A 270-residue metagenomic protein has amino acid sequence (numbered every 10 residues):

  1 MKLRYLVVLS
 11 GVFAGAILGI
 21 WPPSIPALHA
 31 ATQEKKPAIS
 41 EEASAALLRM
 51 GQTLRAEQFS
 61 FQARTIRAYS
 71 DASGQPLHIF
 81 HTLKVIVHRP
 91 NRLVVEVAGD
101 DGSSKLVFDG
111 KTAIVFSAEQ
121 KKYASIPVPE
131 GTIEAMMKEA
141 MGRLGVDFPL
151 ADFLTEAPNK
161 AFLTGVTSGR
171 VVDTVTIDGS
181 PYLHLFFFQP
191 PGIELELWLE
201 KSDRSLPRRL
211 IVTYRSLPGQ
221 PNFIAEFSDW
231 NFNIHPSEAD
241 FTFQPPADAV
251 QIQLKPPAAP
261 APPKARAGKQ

Functional and structural regions predicted by a protein language model:
M1-F13, W21: Bacterial N-terminal signal peptides that target proteins for export
L18-Q33: Signal peptide processing junction and immediate N-terminal pro/mature segment of secreted/exported proteins
A30, E41, L48, R64 (+2 more regions): Gly/Pro-enriched, hydrophobic low-complexity segments that function as extracytoplasmic propeptides/linkers
T32-L48, Q52-R55, S60, Q75 (+4 more regions): Flexible, processing/modification-adjacent segments and terminal tails in exported/periplasmic/extracellular proteins
G51, K84, S103-K105, E194-W198: Short, surface-exposed charged micro-motifs
T53-A72, L93-V95: A short, Trp-centered hydrophobic/proline-enriched beta-strand micro-motif
I66-S70, D100, F116-Q120, G192: Hydrophobic lipid-interacting interfaces of membrane-associated proteins
H81-V94, A98-G102, K111-T112: N-terminal beta-strand/beta-hairpin edge segment
